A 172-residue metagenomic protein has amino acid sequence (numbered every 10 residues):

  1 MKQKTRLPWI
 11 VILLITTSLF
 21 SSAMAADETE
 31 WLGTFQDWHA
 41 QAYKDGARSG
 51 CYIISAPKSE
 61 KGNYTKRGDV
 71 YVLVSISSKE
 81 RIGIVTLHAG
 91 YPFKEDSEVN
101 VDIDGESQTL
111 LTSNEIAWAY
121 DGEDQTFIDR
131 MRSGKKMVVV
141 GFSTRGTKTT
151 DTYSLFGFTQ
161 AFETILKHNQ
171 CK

Functional and structural regions predicted by a protein language model:
K2-I10: Bacterial N-terminal signal peptides that target proteins for export
I10-S18: Bacterial N-terminal signal peptides
F20-S22: N-terminal signal peptide c-region/cleavage motif recognized by signal peptidases
M24-K172: A generic "folded-domain core" signal
